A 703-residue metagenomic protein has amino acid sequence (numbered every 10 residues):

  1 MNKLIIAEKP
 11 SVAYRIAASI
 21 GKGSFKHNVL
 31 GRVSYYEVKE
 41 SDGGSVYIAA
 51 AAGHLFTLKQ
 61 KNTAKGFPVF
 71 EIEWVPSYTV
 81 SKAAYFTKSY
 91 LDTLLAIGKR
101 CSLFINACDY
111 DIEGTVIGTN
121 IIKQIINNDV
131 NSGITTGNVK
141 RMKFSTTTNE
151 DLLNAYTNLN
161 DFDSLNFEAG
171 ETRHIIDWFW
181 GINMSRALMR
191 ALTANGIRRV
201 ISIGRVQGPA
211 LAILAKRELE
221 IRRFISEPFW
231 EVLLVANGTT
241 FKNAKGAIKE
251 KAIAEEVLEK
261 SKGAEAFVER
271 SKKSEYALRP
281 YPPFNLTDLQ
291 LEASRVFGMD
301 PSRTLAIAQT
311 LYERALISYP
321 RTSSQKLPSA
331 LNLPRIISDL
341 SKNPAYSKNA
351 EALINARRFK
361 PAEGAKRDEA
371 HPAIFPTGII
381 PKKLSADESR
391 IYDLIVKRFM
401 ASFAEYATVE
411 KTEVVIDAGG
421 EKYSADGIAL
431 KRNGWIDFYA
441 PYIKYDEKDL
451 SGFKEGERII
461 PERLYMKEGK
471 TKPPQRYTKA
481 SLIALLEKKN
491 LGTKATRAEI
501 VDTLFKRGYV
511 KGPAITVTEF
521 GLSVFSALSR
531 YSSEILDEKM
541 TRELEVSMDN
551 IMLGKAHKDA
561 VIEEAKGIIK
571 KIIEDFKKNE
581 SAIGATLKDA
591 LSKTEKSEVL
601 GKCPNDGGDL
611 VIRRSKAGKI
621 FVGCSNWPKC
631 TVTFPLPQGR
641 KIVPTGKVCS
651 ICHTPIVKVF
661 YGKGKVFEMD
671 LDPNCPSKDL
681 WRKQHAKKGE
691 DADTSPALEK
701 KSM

Functional and structural regions predicted by a protein language model:
M1-I182, E447: Intrinsically disordered, low-complexity regulatory segments
M1-N2, W74-V80, L188-S202, R270-R279 (+5 more regions): Short hinge/gating elements
N2-L4, Q124, T136, S185 (+3 more regions): Basic, low-complexity terminal or inter-domain segments flanking catalytic cores
L30-N62, G208-K249, S402-K448, G623: Structured, non-catalytic alpha/beta "coupling" segments that mediate domain-domain communication and provide generic
F86, T147-A236, K273-S274: C-terminal or mid-to-C-terminal helical accessory/interaction module adjacent to the motor/catalytic core
E250-F284, Q290, E457: Metal- or metallocofactor-binding catalytic centers and their adjacent structured scaffolds across diverse enzyme
